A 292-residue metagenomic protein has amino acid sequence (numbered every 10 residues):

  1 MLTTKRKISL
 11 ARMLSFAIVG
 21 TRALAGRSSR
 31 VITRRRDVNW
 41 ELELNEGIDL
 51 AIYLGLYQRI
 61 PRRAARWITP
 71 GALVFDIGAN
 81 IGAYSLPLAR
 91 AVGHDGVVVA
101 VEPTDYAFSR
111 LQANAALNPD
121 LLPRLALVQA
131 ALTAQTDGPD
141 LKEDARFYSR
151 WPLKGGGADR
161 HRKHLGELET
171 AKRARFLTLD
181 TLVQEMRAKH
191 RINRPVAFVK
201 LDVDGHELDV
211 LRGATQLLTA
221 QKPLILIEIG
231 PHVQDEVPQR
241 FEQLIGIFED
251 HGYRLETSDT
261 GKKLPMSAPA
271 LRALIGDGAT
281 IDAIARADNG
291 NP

Functional and structural regions predicted by a protein language model:
M1-L122, H164-K172, Q184-P195, T257-P292: S-adenosyl-L-methionine
E46, A79-I81, D105, L132-A134 (+2 more regions): Short, glycine/acidic-enriched loop or turn micro-motifs at the edges of active sites
Y53-L73, G138-D140, G155-Q221, H232-Q239: Short internal loop-to-helix segment that lines adenine-nucleotide cofactor pockets
F75, V101, A130, V199-L201 (+1 more regions): Active-site flanking residues adjacent to catalytic metal/cofactor-binding acidic residues
A83-L86, S109, D137, L208-R212: Short N-terminal helix/helix-N-cap motif within the alpha/beta-hydrolase-1
D105-F108, Q112-Y148: Core alpha/beta nucleotide-donor-binding catalytic domains of modification enzymes
L182-P292: Conserved acidic-Pro-Pro-aromatic motif
